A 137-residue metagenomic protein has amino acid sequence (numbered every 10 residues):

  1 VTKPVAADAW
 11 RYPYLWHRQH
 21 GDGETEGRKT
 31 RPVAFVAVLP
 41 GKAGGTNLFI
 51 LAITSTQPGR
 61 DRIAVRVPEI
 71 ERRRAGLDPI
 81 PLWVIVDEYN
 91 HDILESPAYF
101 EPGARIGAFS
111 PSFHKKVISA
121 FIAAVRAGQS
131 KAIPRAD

Functional and structural regions predicted by a protein language model:
V1-K3, R11: Short N-terminal edge-element motif at the start of the domain
T2, V67-D137: C-terminal terminal-subdomain/extension
W10, L48, V65, W83-V84: A broad, low-specificity signal marking well-ordered, structured residues that form hydrophobic/aromatic
R11-R18: Generic short beta-strand segments
Y14, A52, V86-E88: Pocket-edge structural micro-motifs
H20-T30, V36-R73: Compact nucleic-acid interaction/catalytic patches
